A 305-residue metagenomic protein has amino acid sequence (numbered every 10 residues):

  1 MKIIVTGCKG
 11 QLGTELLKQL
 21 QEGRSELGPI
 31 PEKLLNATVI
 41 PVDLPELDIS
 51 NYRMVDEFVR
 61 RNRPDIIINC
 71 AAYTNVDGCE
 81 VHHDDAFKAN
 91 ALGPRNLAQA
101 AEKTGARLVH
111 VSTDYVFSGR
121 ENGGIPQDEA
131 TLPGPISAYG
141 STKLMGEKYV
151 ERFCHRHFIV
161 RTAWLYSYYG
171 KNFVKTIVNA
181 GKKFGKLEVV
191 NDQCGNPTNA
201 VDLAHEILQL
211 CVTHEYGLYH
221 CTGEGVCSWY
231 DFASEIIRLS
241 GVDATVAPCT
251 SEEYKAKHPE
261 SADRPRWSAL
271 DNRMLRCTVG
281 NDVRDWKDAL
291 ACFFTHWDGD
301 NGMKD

Functional and structural regions predicted by a protein language model:
M1-E26: N-terminal Rossmann NAD(P)H-binding glycine-rich loop of SDR-like oxidoreductase domains
E15, E206, T213-S261, F294 (+1 more regions): Mid/C-terminal beta-alpha module of Rossmann-like enzyme folds, strongest in SDR-family dehydrogenases/epimerases
T38-R53: Rossmann-fold cofactor-recognition segment
I49-A89, A100: NAD(P)H-binding glycine-rich loop region in Rossmannoid oxidoreductase-like domains and their noncatalytic homologs
K88, L92-N96, K103, V116-V160 (+1 more regions): Catalytic helix-loop patch of NAD(P)-dependent Rossmann-fold dehydrogenases
K148-G195, A200-D202, L208: NAD(P)-dependent short-chain dehydrogenase/reductase
V189-C194, Y219-V226, T278: Glycine-rich Rossmann NAD(P)(H)-binding loop
D285-D305: Amphipathic terminal alpha-helices
